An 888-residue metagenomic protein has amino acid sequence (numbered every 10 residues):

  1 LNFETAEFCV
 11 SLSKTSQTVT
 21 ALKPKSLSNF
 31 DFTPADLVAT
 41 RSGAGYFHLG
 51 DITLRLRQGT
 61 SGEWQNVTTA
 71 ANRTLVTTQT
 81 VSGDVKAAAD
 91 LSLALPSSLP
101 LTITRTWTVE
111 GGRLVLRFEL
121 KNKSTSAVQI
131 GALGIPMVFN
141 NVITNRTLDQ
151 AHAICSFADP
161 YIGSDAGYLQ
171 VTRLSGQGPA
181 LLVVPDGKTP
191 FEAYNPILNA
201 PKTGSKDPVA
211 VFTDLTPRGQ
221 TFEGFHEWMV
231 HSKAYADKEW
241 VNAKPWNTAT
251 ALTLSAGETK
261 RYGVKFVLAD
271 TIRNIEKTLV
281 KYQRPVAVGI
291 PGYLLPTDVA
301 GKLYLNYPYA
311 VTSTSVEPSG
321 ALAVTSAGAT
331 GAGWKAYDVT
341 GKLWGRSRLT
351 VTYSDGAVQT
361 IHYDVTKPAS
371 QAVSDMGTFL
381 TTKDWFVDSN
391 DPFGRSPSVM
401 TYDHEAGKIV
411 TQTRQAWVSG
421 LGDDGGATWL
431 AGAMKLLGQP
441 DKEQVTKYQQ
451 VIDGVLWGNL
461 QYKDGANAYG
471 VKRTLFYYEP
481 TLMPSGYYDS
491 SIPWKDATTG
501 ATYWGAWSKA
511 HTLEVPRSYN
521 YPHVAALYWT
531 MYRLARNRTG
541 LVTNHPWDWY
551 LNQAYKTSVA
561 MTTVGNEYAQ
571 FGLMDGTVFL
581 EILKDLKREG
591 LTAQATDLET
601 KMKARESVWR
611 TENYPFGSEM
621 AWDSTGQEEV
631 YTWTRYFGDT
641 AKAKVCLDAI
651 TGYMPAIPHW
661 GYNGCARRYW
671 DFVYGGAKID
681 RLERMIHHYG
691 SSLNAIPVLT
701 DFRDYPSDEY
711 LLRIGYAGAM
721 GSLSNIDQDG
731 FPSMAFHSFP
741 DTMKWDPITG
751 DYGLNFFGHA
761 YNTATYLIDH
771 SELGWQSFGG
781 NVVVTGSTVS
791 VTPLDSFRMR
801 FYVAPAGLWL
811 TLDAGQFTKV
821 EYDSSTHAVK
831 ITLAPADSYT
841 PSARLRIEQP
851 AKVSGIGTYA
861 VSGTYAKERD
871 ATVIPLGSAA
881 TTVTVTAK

Functional and structural regions predicted by a protein language model:
N2-P96, N140, T144-N145, I154-Y235: Acidic-aromatic substrate-binding/catalytic surfaces of carbohydrate-active enzymes
E7, R117, L252-D270, A879-V885: Short Pro-Gly-centered flexible turn/kink motifs
T15, A94-S97, L101-I103, T108-S175 (+2 more regions): Acidic (Asp/Glu-rich), glycine- and aromatic
I143-L148, T278, Q283-D298, Q359-T401: Low-complexity, Pro/Ser/Thr- and charge-rich linker/hinge segments at domain boundaries
Y262-G263, D391, R395-G438, V451-A887: Catalytic domains of carbohydrate-active enzymes that cleave complex glycans
L295-A310, I831-P835, L845-I847: Aromatic/hydrophobic beta-strand junction motif of beta-rich domains
L305-S326, L845-Y865: Change to "...patches in solvent-exposed regions of secreted, membrane-anchored, or virion-exposed structural
Y309-T378: Extended acidic/polar, glycine-enriched regions that form or flank non-catalytic beta-rich accessory modules
